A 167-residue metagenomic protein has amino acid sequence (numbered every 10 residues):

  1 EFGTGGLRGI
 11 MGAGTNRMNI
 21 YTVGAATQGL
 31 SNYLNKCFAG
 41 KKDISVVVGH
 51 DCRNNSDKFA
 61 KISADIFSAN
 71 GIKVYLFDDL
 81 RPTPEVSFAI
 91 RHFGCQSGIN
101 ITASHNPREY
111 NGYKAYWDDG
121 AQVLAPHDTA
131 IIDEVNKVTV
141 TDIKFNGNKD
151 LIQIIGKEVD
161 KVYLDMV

Functional and structural regions predicted by a protein language model:
E1, G6-I10, R17, D79 (+3 more regions): Residue-level preference for alpha-helix termini and adjacent loops
E1-S63, D150-V167: An N-terminal, well-structured beta->alpha segment
L7-G9, G14-N16, R53, R81-P82 (+3 more regions): Short, glycine-/Ser/Thr-/acidic-enriched flexible segments
A26, L30-C37, N70, F93 (+1 more regions): Change "in soluble alpha/beta enzymes" to "in soluble alpha/beta proteins
A26-Q28, G71-V74, N100-T102, V123-H127 (+1 more regions): Glycine-rich loops and low-complexity Gly/Arg-rich segments that provide flexible linkers or classic glycine-based
A39-D118: Ferredoxin-reductase
N111-V167: Gly/Ser/Thr-enriched, mixed-charge loops and adjacent short helices that form phosphate/oxyanion-binding elements
